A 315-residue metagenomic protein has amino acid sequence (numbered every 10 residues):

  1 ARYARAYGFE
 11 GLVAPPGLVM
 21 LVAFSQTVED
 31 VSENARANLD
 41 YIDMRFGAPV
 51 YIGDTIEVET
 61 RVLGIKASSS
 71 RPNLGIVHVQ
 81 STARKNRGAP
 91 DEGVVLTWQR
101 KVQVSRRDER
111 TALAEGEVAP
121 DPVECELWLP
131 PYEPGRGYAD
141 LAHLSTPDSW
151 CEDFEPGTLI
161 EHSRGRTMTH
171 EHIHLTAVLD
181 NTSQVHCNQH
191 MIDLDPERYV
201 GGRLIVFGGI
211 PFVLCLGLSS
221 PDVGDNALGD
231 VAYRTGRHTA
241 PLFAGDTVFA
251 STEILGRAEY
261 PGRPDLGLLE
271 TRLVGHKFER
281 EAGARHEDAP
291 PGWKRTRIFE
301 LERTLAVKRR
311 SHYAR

Functional and structural regions predicted by a protein language model:
A1-R84, V94: Ordered, small/hydrophobic-rich secondary-structure cores
A1-Y41, S105-Y233, G292-E300, A306-R315: Hot-dog-fold acyl-thioester-processing enzymes
M20, E57, I76, E161 (+4 more regions): Hydrophobic face of alpha-helices
A37-A48, V62-G64, G229-L242, I254-L255: A cross-kingdom feature marking solvent-exposed beta-strand/loop segments within repeated, beta-rich binding/scaffold
Y51-L141, A244, S251-R315: HotDog/MaoC-like acyl-thioester-processing domains
L216-S219, T235, D246, T252: Generic secondary-structure microfeatures
